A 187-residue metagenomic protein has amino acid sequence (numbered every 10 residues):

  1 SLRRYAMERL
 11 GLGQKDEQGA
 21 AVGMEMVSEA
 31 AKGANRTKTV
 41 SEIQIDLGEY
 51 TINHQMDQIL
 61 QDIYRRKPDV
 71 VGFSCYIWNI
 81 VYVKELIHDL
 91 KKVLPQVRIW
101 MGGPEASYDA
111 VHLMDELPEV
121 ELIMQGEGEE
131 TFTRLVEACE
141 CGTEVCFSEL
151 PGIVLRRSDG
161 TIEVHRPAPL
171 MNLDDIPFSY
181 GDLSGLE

Functional and structural regions predicted by a protein language model:
L2-A6, K15-N35, I43, L47-P169: Glycine-rich beta-alpha loop elements in corrinoid/cobalamin-binding modules across cobalamin-dependent enzymes
K38: Extended redox/cofactor-interaction regions of prokaryotic respiratory oxidoreductases
D174-E187: Radical SAM [4Fe-4S] cluster-binding motif and immediate context
